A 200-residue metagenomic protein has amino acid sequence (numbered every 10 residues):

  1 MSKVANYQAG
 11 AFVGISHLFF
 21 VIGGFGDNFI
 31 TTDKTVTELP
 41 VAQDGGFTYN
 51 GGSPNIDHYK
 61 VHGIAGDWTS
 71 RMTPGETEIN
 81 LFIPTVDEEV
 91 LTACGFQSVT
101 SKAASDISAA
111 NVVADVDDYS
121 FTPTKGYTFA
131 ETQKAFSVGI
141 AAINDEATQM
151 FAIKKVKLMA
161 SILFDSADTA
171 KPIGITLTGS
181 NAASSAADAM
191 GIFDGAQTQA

Functional and structural regions predicted by a protein language model:
M1-D44, A200: Polar/acidic, low-complexity leader/linker segments enriched in S/T/G and N/D
F29-I30, E88-V90, N144-A152, S185-A189: Short, surface-exposed beta-strand/loop "edge" segments at domain boundaries and coil↔beta transitions
G45, G75-I79, K134-F136: A generic structural signal for short beta-strands and their flanking turns/coil linkers
N55-W68: Short acidic (Asp/Glu) patches
A65-S70, G126, S161-D168: Catalytic micro-motifs at enzyme active sites that drive phosphoryl/nucleotidyl and oxygen chemistry
W68-L91, A170-S184: Oligomerization/assembly interface segments of phage tail-like spikes and tubes
Q97-K154: Short helix-loop boundary/capping segments
M150-A200: Mixed-charge, glycine-accented linear interaction segment located at domain edges/termini
